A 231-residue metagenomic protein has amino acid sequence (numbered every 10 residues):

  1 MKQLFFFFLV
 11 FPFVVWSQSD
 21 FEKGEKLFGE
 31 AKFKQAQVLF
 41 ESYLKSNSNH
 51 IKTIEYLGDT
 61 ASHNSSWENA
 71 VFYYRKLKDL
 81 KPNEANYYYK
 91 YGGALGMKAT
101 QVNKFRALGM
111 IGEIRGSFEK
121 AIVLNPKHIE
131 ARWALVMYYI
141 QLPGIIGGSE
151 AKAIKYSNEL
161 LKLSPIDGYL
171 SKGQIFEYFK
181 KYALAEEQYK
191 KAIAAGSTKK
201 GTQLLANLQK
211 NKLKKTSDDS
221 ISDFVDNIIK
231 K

Functional and structural regions predicted by a protein language model:
V15-Y56, S62: N-terminal leader/linker segments that initiate helical-solenoid repeat arrays
L27, A61, L95, V102 (+3 more regions): Residue at a conserved register position within TPR or TPR-like alpha-solenoid repeats
E30, N64, K98, L142 (+3 more regions): Structural motif corresponding to the intra-repeat A-B loop/turn of tetratricopeptide repeats
S46, L80, L124, L160-L163 (+2 more regions): Structural marker of alpha-solenoid helical repeat scaffolds
H50, E84, H128, P165-D167 (+1 more regions): Residue-level recognition of tetratricopeptide repeat
K52, Y56-D59, K90-Y91, A134 (+2 more regions): Canonical tetratricopeptide repeat
